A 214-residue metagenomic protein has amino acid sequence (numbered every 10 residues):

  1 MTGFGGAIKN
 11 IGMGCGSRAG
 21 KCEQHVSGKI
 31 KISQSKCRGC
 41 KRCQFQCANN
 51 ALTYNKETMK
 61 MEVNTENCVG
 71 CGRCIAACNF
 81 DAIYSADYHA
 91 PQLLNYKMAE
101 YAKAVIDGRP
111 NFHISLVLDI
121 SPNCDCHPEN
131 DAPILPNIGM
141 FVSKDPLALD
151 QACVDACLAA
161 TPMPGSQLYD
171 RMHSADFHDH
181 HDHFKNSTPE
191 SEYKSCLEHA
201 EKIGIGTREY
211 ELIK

Functional and structural regions predicted by a protein language model:
M1-K214: Extended, low-polarity segments enriched in aliphatic/aromatic residues
